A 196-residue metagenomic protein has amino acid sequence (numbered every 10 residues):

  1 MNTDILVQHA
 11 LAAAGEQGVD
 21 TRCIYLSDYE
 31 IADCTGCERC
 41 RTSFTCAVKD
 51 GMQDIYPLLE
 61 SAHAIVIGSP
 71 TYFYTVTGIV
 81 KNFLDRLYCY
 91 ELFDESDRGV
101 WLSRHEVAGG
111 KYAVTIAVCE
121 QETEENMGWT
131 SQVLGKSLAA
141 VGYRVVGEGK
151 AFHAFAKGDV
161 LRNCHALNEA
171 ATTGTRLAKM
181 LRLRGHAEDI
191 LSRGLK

Functional and structural regions predicted by a protein language model:
M1-V19: N-terminal beta1-alpha1 ligand-phosphate binding loop
D4-Q8, M127-Q132, L167: Short, surface-exposed alpha-helical segments at coil->helix boundaries
V19-Y29, G149: A short beta-strand-loop structural module common to alpha/beta enzyme folds
Y29-L59: Cysteine-cluster motifs in flexible loop/terminal segments that predominantly coordinate metals
E38-T42, D85, C164-H165: Short, hinge-like loop/turn segments at secondary-structure boundaries
A47-V141: Helix-loop-strand module that forms the ligand-binding subsite of alpha/beta enzymes
S131-K196: Glycine-rich phosphate/pyrophosphate-binding loop and the adjoining helix
